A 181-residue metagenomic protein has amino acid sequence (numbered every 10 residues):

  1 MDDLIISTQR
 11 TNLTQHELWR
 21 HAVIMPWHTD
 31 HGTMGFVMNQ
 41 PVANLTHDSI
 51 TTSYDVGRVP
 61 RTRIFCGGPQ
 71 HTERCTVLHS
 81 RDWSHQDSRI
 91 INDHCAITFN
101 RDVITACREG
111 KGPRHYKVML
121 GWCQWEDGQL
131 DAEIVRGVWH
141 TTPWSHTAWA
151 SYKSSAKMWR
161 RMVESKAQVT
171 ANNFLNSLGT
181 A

Functional and structural regions predicted by a protein language model:
M1-A181: A short aromatic-anchored loop/beta-hairpin motif
